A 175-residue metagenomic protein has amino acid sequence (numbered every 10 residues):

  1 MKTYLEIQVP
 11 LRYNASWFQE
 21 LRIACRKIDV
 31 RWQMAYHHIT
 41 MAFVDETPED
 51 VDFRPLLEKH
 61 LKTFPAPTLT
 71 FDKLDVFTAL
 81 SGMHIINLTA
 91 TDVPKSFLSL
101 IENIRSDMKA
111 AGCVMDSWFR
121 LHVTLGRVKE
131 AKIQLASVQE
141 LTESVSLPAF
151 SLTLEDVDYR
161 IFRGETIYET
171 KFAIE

Functional and structural regions predicted by a protein language model:
M1-F71, V93-P148, T166-E175: Basic, often amphipathic N-terminal segments
L5, I86, L121, L152-E155: Hydrophobic residues positioned within well-ordered beta-strands of beta-sheet architectures
F71-K73, D156: Extracellular/lumenal ectodomain signal focusing on beta-strand-rich modules and carbohydrate-recognition contexts
S81-G82, W118: Acidic/polar active-site rim loop that often engages polyanionic ligands
H84-V93: Short histidine-centered catalytic/ligand-binding loop motif
E143-S146, S151-R160: Low-complexity, intrinsically disordered Gly/Pro/Thr-rich segments
